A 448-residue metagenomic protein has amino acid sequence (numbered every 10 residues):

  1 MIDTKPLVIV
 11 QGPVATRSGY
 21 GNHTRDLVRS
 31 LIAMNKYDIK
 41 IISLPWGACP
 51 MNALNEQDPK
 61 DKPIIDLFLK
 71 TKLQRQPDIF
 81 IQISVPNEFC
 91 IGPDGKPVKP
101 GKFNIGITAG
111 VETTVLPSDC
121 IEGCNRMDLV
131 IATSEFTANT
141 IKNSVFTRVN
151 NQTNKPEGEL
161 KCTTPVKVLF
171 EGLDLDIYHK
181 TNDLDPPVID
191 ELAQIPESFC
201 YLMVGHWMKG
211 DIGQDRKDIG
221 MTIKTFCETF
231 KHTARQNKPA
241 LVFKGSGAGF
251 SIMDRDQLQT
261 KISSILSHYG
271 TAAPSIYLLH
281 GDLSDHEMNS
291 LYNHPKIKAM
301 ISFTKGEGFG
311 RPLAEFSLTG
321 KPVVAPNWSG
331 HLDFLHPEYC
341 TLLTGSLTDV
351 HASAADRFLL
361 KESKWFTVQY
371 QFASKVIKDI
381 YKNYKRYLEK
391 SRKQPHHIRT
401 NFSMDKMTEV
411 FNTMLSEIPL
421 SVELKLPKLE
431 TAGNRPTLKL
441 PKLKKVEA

Functional and structural regions predicted by a protein language model:
M1-I79, A234-R235, A240, E409-N412 (+1 more regions): N-terminal pre-catalytic "stem/leader" segment of glycosyltransferase-like enzymes
T4, I9-Q11, A48-I141: Extended catalytic core of nucleotide-activated donor transferases of GT-like folds
H23-R25, R29-S30, L175-E287: Conserved catalytic-core segment of nucleotide-activated headgroup transferases in glycan assembly
L129-P187: Donor nucleotide-sugar binding/catalytic pocket of nucleotide-sugar-dependent glycosyltransferases
S290-G308, L318-K321: Acidic donor-binding loop of glycosyltransferase active sites
L332-D379: Change "using UDP/GDP/dTDP sugars" to "using nucleotide sugars
K364, V368-F372, K382-T413: A charged, aromatic-enriched C-terminal amphipathic alpha-helix characteristic of glycosyltransferases across folds
N383, M404-K439, K444: C-terminal alpha-helical cap of glycosyltransferases
